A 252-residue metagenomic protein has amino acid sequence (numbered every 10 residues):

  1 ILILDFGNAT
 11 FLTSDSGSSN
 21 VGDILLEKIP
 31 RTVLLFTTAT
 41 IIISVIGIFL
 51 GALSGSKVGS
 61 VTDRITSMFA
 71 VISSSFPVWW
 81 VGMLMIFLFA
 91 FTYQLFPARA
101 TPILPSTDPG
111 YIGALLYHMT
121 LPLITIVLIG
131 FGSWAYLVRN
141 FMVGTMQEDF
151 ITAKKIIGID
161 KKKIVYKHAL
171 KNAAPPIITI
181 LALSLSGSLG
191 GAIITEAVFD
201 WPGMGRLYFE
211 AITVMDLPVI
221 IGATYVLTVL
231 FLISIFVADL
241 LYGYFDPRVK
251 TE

Functional and structural regions predicted by a protein language model:
I1-D23, F96: Short membrane-interfacial helix/loop motifs at transmembrane-helix boundaries
F6, T92, D160: Glycine-rich, flexible loop/turn motifs
F6-F11, G82, P97-R99, K154 (+2 more regions): Short, hydrophobic secondary-structure boundary micro-motifs
T10, K57, Y93, A100 (+1 more regions): Short, flexible helix/strand-to-coil boundary loops that buttress conserved ligand/catalytic motifs in alpha/beta
V21-G22, I65, M83, F87 (+1 more regions): Cleavable Sec-type N-terminal signal peptides
L25, I29-T62, P105-E252: Alpha-helical transmembrane segments of integral membrane proteins, especially multi-pass inner/plasma-membrane
S67-G130: Membrane-water interface segments at transmembrane-helix boundaries in multipass membrane proteins
